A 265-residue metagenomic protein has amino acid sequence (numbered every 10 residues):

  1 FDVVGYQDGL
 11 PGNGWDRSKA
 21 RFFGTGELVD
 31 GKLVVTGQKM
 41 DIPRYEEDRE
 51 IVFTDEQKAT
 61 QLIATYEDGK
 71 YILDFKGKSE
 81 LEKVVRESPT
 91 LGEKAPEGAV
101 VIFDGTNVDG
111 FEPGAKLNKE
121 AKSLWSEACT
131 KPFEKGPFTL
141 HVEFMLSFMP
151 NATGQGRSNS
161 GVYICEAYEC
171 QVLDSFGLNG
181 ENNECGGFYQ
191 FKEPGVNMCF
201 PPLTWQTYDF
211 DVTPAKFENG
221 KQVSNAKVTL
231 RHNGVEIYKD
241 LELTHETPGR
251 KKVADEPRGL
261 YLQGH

Functional and structural regions predicted by a protein language model:
F1-H265: Carbohydrate-interacting regions of secretory-pathway proteins
